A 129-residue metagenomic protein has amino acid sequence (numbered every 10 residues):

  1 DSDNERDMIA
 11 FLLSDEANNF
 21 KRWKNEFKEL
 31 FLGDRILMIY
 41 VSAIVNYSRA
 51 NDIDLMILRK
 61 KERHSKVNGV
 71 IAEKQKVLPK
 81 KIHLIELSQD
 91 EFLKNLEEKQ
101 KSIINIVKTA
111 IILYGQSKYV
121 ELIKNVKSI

Functional and structural regions predicted by a protein language model:
D1-R35, V45-A50, R59-I129: Catalytic core of pol beta-like nucleotidyltransferases
